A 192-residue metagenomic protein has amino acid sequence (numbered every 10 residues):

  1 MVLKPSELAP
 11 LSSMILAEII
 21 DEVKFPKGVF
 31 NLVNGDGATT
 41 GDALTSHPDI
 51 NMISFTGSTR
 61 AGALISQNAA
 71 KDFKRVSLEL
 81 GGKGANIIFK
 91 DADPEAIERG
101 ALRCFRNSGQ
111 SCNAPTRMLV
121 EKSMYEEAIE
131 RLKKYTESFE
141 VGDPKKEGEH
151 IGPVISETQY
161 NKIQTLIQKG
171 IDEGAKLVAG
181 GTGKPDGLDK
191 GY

Functional and structural regions predicted by a protein language model:
M1-G28, N51: Conserved small-residue-rich beta-alpha loop and adjacent elements that most often cradle the phosphate/pyrophosphate
K4-S6, N34, T56, F89-K90: Short beta->alpha connector loops at strand-helix junctions that form conserved, small/polar/Pro-enriched
S6-L8, A38, G183: Flexible glycine-rich beta->alpha loop in the catalytic core of nucleotide-sugar glycosyltransferases
L8-A9, L32, V120: Glycine-/small-residue-rich active-site loops that bind phosphorylated ligands and cofactors
L11, T39, E127: Residues that form or flank phosphate/diphosphate-binding pockets in enzymes that use nucleotide phosphates
N31-S54: A structured beta-alpha segment of the ubiquitous adenosine-cofactor-binding alpha/beta core
S46-H47, M52, S58-Y192: ALDH superfamily catalytic-core signature
